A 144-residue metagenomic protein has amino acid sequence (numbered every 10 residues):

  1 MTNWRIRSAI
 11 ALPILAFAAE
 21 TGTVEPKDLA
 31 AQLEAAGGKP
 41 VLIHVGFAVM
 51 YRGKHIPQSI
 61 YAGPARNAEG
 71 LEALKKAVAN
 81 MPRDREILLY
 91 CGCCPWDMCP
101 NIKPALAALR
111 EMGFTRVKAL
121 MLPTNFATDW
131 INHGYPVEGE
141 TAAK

Functional and structural regions predicted by a protein language model:
N3-A11: Sec-dependent signal peptide recognition, specifically the positively charged N-region followed immediately by
R7, A16-V24, R52-K144: Rhodanese-like catalytic fold shared by cysteine-dependent sulfurtransferases and DSP/PTP-type phosphatases
E20-A36: Short N-terminal segments immediately surrounding and downstream of signal-peptide cleavage
P26-A31, F47, A73-K76: A generic local structural motif
L29, V41-G46, S59-A62: Short hydrophobic beta-strand that contains or immediately precedes a catalytic carboxylate
G38-I43, R83-E86: Short coil/turn segments at beta-strand junctions that form active-site/ligand-binding loops
G46-R52: Secreted/periplasmic proteins that engage bacterial cell-wall peptidoglycan
